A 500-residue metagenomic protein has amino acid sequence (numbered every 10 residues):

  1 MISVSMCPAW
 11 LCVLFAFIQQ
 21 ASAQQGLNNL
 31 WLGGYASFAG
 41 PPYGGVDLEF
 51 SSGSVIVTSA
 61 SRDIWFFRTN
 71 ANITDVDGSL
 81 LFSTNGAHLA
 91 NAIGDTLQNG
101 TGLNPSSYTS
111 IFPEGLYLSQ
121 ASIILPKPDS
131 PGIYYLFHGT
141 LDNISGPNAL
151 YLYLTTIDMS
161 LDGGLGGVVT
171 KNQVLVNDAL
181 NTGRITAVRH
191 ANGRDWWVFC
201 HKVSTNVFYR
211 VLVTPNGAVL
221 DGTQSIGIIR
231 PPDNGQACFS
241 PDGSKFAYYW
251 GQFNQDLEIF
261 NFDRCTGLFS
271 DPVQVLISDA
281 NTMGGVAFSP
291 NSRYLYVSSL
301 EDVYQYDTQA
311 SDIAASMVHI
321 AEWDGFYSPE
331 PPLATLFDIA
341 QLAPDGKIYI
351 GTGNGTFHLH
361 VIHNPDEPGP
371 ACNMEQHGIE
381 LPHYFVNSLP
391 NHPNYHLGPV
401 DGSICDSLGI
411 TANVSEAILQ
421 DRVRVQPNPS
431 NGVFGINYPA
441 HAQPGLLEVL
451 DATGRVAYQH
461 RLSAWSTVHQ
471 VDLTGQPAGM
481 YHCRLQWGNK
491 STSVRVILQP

Functional and structural regions predicted by a protein language model:
M1-N28, N281-G284, N413-V414, N428 (+3 more regions): Bacterial Sec-dependent N-terminal signal peptides
S5-C7, Q224-G227, D242, P272 (+5 more regions): Serine/proline-rich low-complexity intrinsically disordered segments, especially terminal tails, linkers
A9, Q20-A21, S106, K127-D129 (+6 more regions): Generic low-complexity segments that are intrinsically disordered, proline-rich and/or Lys/Arg-biased
L11, A16, Q376, G409-I410 (+1 more regions): Extracellular/secretory pathway and lumenal proteins
L14, D63, K127, S145 (+9 more regions): Sterically constrained small-residue positions within well-ordered secondary structures of folded domains
Q19, L419-Q426, S430-P500: C-terminal outer-membrane/trafficking sorting elements
Q24-V275, D279-N413: Beta-propeller fold recognition
